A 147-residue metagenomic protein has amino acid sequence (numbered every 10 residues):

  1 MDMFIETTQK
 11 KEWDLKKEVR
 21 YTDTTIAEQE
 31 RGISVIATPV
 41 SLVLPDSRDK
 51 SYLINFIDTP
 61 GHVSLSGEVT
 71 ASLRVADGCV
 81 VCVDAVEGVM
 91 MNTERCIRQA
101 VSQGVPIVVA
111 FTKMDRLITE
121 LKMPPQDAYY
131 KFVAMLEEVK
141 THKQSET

Functional and structural regions predicted by a protein language model:
M1-C82, L121-P124, E137-E138: P-loop NTPase switch module centered on the Walker A-proximal segment
S47-S51, A71-E146: Conserved C-terminal guanine-recognition region of P-loop GTPase G domains, centered on the G4
